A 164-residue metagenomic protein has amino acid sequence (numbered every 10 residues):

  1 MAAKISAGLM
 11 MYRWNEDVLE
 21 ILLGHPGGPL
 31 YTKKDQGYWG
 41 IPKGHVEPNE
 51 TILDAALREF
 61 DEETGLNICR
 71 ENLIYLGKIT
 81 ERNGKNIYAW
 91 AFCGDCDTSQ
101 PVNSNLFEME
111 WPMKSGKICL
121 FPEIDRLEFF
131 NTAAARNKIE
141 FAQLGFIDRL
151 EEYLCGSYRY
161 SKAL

Functional and structural regions predicted by a protein language model:
M1-G40, W90: N-terminal strand-loop-strand
E16-V18, G28-L30, E47, N83 (+1 more regions): Short, charged/polar surface micro-motifs in flexible loops or helix N-caps
K34-P42, P48, E151-C155, Y160-A163: Functional cleft and adjacent loop/helix regions within the main domain that mediate ligand binding or catalysis
I41-L76, W90, N131: The catalytic Nudix box helix
K78-G116, E128, L150, S157: Active-site-adjacent beta-strand/loop module that shapes the phosphate/pyrophosphate-binding cleft
K117-A133: Alpha-helix-centered segments that form part of catalytic cores
A133-L164: Charged phosphate-binding loop/patch that engages nucleotide di/tri-phosphates or the phosphate backbone of nucleic
